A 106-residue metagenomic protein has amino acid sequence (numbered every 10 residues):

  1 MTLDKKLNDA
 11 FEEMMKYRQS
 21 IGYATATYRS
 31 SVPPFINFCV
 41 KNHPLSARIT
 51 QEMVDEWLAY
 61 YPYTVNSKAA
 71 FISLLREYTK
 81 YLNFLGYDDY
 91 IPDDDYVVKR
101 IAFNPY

Functional and structural regions predicted by a protein language model:
M1-K5: A detector for short, charged/polar N-terminal pre-domain segments
N8-A26, S30-Y106: N-terminal core-binding DNA-recognition domain of tyrosine recombinases/integrases
